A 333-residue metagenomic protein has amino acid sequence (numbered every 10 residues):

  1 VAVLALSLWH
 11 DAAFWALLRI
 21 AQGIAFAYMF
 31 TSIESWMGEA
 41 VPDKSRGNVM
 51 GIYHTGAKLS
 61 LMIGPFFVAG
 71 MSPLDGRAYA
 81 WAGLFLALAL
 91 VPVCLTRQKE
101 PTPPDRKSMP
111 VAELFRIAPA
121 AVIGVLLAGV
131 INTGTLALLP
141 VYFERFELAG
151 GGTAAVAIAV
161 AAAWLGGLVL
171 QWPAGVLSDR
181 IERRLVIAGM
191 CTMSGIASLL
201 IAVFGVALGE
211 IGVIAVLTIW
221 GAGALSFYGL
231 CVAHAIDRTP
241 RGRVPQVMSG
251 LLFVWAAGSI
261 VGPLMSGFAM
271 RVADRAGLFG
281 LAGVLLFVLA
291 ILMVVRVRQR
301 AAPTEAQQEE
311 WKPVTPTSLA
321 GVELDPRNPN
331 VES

Functional and structural regions predicted by a protein language model:
V1-L4, L185-L200: Structural signature of the two symmetry-related core transmembrane helices
Q22-T55: Cytoplasmic helix-loop-helix junction between adjacent transmembrane helices in 12-TM secondary transporters
Y28-V41, L225-T239: Intracellular juxtamembrane helix-capping segments at the cytosolic ends of symmetry-related transmembrane helices
D43-Y53, T153, T239-L251: Loop-to-transmembrane helix entry/capping segments in MFS-fold secondary transporters and related SLC/MFSD carriers
S72, V169-E182, M270: Helix-to-loop junctions at the C-terminal end of transmembrane segments in multipass secondary transporters
G83-P103, L289-V297: C-terminal membrane-cytosol helix-exit motif in multi-pass small-molecule transporters
P101-S108, R296-S333: Intrinsic disorder in cytosolic terminal tails and internal cytosolic loops of multi-pass membrane transporters
A137-A154: Short amphipathic helix-loop junctions that connect adjacent transmembrane helices in Major Facilitator Superfamily/SLC
